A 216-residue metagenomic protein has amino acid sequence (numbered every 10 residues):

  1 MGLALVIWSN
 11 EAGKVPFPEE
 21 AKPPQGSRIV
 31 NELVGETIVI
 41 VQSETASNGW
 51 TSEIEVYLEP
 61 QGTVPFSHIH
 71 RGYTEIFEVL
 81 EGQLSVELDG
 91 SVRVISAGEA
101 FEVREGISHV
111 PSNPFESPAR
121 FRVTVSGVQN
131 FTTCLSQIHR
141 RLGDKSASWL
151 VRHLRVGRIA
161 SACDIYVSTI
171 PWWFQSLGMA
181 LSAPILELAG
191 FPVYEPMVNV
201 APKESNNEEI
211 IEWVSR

Functional and structural regions predicted by a protein language model:
M1-V34, S43-T51, G62-S67, R71-Y73 (+1 more regions): Jelly-roll (double-stranded beta-helix
I38-V39: Extended, charge- and Ser/Thr-rich helical segments
S52-V56: Short, well-ordered beta-strand segments enriched in hydrophobic/aromatic residues
L58-P60: Beta-strand elements of well-folded, non-transmembrane domains
F77: Structured binding elements
L80-E81: A cytosolic small-molecule/anion-sensing beta-strand core signal
